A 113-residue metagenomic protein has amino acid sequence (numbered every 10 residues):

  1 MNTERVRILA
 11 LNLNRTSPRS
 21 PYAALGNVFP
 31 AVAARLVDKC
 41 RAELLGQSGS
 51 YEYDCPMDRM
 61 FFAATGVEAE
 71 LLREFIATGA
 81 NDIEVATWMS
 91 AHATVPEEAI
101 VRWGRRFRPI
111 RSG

Functional and structural regions predicted by a protein language model:
N2-S48, E98, P109-G113: Polar/charged low-complexity regulatory segments
A24-R35, E52, P56, M60-A63 (+3 more regions): Alpha-helix boundary/N-cap detector
A34, D38, A42, E70 (+4 more regions): Polar/charged alpha-helical tracts
S48-M89: Amphipathic alpha-helical packing elements
W88-G113: Long, compositionally biased
